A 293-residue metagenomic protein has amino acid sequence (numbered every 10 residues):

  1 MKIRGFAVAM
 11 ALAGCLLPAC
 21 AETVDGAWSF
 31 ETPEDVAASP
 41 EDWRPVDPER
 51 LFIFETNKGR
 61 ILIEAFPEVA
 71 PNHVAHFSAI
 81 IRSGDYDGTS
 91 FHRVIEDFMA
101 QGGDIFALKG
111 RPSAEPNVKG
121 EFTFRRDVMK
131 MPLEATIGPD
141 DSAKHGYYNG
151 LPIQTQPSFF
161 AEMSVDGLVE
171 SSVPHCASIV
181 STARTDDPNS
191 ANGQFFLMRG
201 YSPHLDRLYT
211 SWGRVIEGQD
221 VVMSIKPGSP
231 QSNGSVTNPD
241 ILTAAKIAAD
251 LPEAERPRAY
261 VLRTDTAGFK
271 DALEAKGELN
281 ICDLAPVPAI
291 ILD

Functional and structural regions predicted by a protein language model:
M1-G5: Positively charged n-region of N-terminal signal peptides that target proteins for export
A7-L16: Bacterial N-terminal signal peptides
C20-D293: Cyclophilin-like peptidyl-prolyl cis-trans isomerases
